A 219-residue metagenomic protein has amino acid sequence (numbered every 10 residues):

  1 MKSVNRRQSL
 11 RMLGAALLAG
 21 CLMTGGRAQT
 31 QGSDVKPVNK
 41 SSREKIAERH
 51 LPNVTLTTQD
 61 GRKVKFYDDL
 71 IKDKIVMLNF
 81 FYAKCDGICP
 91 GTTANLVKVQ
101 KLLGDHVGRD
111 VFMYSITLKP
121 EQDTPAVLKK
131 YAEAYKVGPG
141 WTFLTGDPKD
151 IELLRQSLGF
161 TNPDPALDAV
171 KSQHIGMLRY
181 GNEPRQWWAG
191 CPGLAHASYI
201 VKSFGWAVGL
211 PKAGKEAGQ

Functional and structural regions predicted by a protein language model:
K2-L17: N-terminal secretory signal peptides and thylakoid transit peptides that target proteins across membranes
A28-G32: Boundary at the C-terminal end of the N-terminal hydrophobic targeting segment
D34-D68, G91-N95: N-terminal "domain-start" segment that seeds a small globular fold
F66-P90, L96: Short active-site neighborhood of thiol/selenol oxidoreductases, capturing the structured segment around
T92-S115: Conserved helix-turn-beta segment immediately C-terminal to the redox Cys motif in thioredoxin-like folds
D110-D123, G140-K149: Thiol-based oxidoreductase modules, predominantly thioredoxin-like and allied folds used for disulfide exchange
K130-I175: Short, internal strand/loop/helix patches that form the active-site neighborhood or redox-interaction surface
L167-Q219: Thiol-/selenol-based redox modules, centered on thioredoxin-like and closely related oxidoreductase domains
